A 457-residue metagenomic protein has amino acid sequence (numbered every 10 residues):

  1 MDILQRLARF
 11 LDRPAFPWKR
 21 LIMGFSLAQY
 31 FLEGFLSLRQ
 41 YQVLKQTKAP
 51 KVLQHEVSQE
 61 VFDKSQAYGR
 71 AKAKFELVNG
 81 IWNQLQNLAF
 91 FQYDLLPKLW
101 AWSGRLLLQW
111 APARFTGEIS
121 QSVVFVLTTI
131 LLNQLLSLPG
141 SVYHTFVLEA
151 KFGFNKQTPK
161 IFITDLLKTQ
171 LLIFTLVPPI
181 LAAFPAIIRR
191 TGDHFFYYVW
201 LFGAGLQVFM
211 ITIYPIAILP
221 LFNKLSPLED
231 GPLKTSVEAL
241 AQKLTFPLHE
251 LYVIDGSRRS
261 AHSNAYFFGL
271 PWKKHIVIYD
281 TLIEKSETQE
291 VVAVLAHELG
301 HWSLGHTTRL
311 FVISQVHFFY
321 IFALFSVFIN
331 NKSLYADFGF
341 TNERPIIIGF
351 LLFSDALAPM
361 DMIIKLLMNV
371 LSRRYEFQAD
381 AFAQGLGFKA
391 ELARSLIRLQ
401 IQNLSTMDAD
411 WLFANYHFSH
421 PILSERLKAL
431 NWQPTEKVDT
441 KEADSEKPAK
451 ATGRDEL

Functional and structural regions predicted by a protein language model:
D2-P345, A358-L457: Polar-ligand-bearing catalytic/cofactor-coordination segments of membrane-embedded or membrane-tethered inner-membrane
